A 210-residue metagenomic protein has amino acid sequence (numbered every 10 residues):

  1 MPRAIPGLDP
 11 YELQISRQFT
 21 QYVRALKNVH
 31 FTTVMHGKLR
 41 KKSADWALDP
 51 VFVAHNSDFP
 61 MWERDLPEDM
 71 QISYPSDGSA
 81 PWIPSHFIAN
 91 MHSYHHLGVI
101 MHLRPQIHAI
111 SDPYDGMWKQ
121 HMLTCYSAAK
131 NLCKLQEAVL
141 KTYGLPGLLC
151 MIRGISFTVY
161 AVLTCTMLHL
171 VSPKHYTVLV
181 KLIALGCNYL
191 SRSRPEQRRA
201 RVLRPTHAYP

Functional and structural regions predicted by a protein language model:
A4: A glycine-rich, basic-preceded beta-loop-alpha segment at the flavin cofactor/substrate interface of flavin-utilizing
G7-M61, D77-L182, R199: Extended, leucine-rich alpha-helical cores of fungal transcription factors
D65: Acidic-enriched catalytic cores of C-N bond-cleaving enzymes acting on peptides and small amides
D69-I72, T142: Short, solvent-exposed, charged loop/turn and helix-capping segments that join or cap alpha-helices on peripheral
I183-P210: Intrinsically disordered, low-complexity regulatory regions with latent secondary structure
